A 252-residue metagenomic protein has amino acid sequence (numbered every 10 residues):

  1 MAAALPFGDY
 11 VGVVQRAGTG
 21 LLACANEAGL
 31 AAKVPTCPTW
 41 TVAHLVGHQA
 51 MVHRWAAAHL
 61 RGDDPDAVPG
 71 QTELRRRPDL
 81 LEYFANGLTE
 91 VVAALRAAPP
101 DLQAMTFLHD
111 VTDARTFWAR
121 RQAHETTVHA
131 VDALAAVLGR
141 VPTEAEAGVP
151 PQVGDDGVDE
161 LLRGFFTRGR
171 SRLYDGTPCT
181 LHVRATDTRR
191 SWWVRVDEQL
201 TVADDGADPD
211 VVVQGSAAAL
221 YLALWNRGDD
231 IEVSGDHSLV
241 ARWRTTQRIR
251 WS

Functional and structural regions predicted by a protein language model:
M1-A32: Non-cleavable N-terminal signal-anchor transmembrane helices
F7-V14, R77-F84, A119-T126, G154: Hydrophobic packing residues in well-ordered alpha-helices of helical domains and bundles
A17, L21, V52, L80 (+2 more regions): Alpha-helical packing segments of well-folded alpha/beta enzyme cores
E27-V68, H109-S171: Short, contiguous alpha-helical
E82-A130: Hydrophobic alpha-helical segments and helix pairs
D156-W192: A glycine-rich beta-turn/hairpin centered on an aromatic-Pro dipeptide
V183-A217: Acidic/His-leaning functional-site neighborhoods
G206-S252: C-terminal interaction segments
